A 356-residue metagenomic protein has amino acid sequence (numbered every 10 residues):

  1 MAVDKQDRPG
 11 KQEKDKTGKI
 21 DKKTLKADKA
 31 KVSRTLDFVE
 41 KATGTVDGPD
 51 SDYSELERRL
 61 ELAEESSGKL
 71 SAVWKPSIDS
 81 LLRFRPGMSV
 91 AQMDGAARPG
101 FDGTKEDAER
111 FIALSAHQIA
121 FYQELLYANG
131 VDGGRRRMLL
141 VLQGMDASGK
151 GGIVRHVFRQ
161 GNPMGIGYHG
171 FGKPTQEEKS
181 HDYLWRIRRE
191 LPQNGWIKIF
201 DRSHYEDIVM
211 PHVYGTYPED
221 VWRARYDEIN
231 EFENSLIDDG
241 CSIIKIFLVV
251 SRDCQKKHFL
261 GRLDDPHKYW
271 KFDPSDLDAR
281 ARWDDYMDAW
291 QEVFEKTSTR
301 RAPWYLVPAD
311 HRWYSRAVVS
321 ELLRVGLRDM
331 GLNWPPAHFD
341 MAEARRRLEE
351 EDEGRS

Functional and structural regions predicted by a protein language model:
A2, M210-Y226, L236-D288, P335-A342: A glycine- and Lys/Arg-enriched "phosphate-lid" helix/loop adjacent to the NTP-binding pocket of small-molecule kinases
D4, K31-V32, E40-Q118: Charged, amphipathic alpha-helical linker segments immediately N-terminal to NTP-binding catalytic cores
G100-L114, I166-A224: Conserved nucleotide-sensing/catalytic segment adjacent to the nucleotide-binding pocket in NTP-handling enzymes
F121-V131: Pre-Walker A adenine-sensing motif
V141-F158: Glycine-rich phosphate-binding P-loop
R159-Y168, G331: Post-Walker A helix-loop "phosphate-sensing" segment adjacent to the P-loop in P-loop NTPases
P174-E177, S203-E206, V249-K256, D310-Y314: Conserved nucleotide-binding/hydrolysis micro-motifs of P-loop NTPases
D288-S356: NTP-dependent small-molecule kinase module
